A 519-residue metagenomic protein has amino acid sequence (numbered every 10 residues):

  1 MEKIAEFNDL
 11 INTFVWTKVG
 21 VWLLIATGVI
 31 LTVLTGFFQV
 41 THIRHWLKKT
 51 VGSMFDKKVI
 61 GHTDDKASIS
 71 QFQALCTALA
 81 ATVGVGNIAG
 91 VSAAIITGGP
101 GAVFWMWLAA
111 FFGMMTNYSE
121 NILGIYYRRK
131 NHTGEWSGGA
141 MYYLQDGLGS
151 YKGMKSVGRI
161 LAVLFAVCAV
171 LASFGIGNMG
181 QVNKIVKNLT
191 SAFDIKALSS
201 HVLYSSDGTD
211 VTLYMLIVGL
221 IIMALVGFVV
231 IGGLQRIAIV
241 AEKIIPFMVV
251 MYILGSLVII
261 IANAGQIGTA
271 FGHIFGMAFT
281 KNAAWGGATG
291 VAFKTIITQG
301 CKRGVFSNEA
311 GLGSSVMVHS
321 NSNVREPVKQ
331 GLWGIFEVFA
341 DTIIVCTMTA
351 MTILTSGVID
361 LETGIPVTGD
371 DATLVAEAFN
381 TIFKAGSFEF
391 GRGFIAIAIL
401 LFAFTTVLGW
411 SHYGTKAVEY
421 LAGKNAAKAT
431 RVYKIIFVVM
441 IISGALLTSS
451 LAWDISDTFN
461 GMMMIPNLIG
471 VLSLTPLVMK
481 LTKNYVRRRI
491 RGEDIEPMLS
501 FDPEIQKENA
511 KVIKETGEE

Functional and structural regions predicted by a protein language model:
M1-V85, I95-A102, G113, I442 (+1 more regions): N-terminal alpha-helical transmembrane segments of multi-pass membrane transport and channel/translocase proteins
K3-I4, L34-Q39, G86-V91, A172-V186 (+7 more regions): Transmembrane helix-loop junctions in multi-pass membrane proteins
L23, T27-I30, L34-L47, L161 (+5 more regions): Membrane-interface loop-to-helix entry segments
L31-T32, A109-G134, Q145-N183, L189-V229 (+1 more regions): Helix-loop-helix module between adjacent transmembrane segments
F38-I69, A93-V103, W107, M115-V157 (+3 more regions): Flexible loop linkers connecting adjacent transmembrane helices in multi-pass alpha-helical membrane transporters
K58-I95, Y126-L148, L164-V170, G290-F339: Alpha-helical membrane segments and immediately flanking helix-loop junctions that form or couple to the substrate/ion
F112-E120, G219-L234, I245-G265, T298 (+3 more regions): Selective recognition of specific alpha-helical transmembrane segments in multi-pass small-molecule
E120-R128, T133, S256-H273, K281 (+4 more regions): Extracellular/periplasmic helix-exit of transmembrane alpha-helices
